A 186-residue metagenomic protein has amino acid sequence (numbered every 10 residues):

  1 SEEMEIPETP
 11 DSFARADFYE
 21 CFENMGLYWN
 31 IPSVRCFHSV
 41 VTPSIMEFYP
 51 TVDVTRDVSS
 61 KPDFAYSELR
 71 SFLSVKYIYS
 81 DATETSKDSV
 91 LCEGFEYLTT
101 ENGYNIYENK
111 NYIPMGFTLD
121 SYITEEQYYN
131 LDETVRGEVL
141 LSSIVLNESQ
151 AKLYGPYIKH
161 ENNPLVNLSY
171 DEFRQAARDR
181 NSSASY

Functional and structural regions predicted by a protein language model:
S1-C36, Y107: Extracytoplasmic
S1-E2, V41-I45, R180-Y186: Membrane-helix boundary/interfacial segments in multi-pass membrane proteins
E2-P7, K61-Y66, T83-S86, C92-E93: Short alpha-helical segments and helix-capping/turn motifs at coil-helix boundaries
I6-T9, F48-T51, T134, A176: Residues that form generic nucleotide/phosphate-binding pockets
F13-M25, S67-A82: P-loop NTPase catalytic cores that bind/hydrolyze ATP
E23, V41, T85: Positions that flank functional sites
S33-F72: Luminal/periplasmic acceptor-recognition loop/helix of membrane-associated glycosyltransferases
C36, L69-Y186: Flexible, solvent-exposed extracytoplasmic
